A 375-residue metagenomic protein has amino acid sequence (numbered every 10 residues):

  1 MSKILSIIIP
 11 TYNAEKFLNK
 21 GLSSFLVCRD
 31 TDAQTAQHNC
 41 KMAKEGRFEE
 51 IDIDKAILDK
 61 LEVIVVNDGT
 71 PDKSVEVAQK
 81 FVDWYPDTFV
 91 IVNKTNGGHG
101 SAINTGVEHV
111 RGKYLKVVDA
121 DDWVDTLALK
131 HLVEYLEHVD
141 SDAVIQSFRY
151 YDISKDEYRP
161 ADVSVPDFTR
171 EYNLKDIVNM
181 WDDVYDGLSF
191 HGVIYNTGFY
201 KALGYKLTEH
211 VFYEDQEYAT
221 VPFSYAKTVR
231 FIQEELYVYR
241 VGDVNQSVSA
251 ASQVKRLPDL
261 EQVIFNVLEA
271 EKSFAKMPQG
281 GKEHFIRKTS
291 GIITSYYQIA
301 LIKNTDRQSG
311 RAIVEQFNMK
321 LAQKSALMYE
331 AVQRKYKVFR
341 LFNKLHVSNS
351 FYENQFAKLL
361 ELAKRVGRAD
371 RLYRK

Functional and structural regions predicted by a protein language model:
K3-S6, E62, E217: Cell-envelope/extracellular polymer assembly enzymes that use nucleotide-activated donors
A14-D52: Short, well-formed alpha-helical segments that are part of the catalytic scaffolds of diverse glycosyltransferases
F17-N19, D72-F81, W123, L127: Acidic helix N-cap motif at the loop->helix transition within catalytic regions of sugar-transfer enzymes
S24, T31, N67-E76, G98: A conserved acidic beta->alpha catalytic loop
K94-V110: Glycine-rich, basic loop-to-helix element that forms the pyrophosphate-binding segment of sugar-nucleotide handling
H99, I103, A120-R230, Y237-K255: Donor-binding/catalytic cores of nucleotide-activated saccharide and glycerol-phosphate transferases/polymerases
L115: Short aromatic/hydrophobic "clamp" motif used to bind/position activated sugar donors
S141, I302-K375: Membrane-interface aromatic/basic loop that binds lipid-linked glycans or pyrophosphate carriers, typified by
